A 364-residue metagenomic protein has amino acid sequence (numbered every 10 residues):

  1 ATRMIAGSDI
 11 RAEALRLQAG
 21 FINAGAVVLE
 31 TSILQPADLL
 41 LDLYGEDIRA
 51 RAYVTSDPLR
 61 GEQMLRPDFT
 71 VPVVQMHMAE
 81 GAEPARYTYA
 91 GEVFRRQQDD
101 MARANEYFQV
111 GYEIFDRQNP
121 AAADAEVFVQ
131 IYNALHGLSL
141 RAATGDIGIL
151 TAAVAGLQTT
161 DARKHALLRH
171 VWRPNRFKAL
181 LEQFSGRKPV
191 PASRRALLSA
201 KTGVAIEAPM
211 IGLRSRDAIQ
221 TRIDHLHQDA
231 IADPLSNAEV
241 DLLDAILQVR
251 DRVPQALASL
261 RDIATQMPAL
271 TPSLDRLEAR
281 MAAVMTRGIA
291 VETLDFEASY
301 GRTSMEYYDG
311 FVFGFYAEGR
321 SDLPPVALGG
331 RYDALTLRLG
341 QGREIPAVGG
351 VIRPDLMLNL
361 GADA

Functional and structural regions predicted by a protein language model:
T2-G25, L29, Q35-P36, D68-G81 (+2 more regions): Positively charged, Gly/Ser-enriched RNA/tRNA-binding surfaces
T31-A50, I147-G156, Y300-D309: Beta-rich nucleic-acid/ligand-interaction surfaces
I33-Q63, V93, R103: Polyanion/phosphate-binding surface patch
R49-L59, T159-P189, E318: Acidic, His- and aromatic-enriched active-site or binding-groove loops in soluble protein domains that engage sugars
M78, L135-S139, A155-Q158, W172 (+1 more regions): Hydrophobic/aromatic-lined pockets within catalytic cores
